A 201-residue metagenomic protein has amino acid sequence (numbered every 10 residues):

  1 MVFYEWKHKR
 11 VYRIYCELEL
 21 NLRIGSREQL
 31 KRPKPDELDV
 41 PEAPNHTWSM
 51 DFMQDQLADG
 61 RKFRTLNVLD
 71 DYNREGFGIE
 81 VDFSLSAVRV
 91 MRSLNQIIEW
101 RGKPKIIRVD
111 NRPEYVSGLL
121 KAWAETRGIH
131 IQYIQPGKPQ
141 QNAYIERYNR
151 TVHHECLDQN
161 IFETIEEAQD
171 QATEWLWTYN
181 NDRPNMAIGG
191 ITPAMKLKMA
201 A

Functional and structural regions predicted by a protein language model:
M1-A201: Charged DNA-binding/catalytic regions of mobile-element recombinases
